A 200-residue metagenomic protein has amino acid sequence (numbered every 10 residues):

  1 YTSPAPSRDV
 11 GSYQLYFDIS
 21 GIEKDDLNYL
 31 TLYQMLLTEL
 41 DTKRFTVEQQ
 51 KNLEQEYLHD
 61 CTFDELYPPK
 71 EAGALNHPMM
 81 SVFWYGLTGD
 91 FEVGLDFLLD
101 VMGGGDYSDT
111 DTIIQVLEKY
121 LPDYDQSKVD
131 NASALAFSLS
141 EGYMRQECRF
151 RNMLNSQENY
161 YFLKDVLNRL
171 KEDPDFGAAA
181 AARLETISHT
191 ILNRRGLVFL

Functional and structural regions predicted by a protein language model:
Y1-S3, P69-K70, A181-T190, G196-V198: Generic recognition of flexible, low-complexity loop/linker segments
R8-P174, R194-L200: M16 family metallopeptidases and their MPP-like homologs
S20, E65, A179-E185: Active-site-adjacent structural elements in folded domains
